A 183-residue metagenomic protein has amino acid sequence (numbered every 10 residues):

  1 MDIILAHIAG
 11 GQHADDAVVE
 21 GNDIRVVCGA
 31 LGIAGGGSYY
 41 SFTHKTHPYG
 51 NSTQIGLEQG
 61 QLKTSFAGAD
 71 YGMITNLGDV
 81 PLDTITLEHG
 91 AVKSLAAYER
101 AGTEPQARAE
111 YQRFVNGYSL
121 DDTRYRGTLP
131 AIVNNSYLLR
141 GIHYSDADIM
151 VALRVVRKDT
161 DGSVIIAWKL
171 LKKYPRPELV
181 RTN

Functional and structural regions predicted by a protein language model:
M1-Y125, P175-R176, R181-N183: N-terminal "domain-start" segment
I55, G127-P130, V156-R157: Short, exposed beta-strand/loop patches in secreted or surface proteins that constitute
N116-Y118, V133, Y144-D146: A short linear-motif detector with a strong N-terminal bias
R126-H143: Short coil-to-beta transition motif at edge beta-strands of beta-rich domains
D146-N183: Compact beta-sheet-dominated globular domain cores
